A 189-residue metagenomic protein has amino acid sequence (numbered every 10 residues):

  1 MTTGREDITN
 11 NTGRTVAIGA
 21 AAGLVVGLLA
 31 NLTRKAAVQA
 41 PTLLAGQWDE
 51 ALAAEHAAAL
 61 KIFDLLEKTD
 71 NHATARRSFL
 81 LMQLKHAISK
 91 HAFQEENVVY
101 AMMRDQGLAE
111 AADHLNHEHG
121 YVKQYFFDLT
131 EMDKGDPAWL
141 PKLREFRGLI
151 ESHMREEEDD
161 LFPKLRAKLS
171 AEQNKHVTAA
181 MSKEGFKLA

Functional and structural regions predicted by a protein language model:
M1-A189: Small-residue-biased structural context
